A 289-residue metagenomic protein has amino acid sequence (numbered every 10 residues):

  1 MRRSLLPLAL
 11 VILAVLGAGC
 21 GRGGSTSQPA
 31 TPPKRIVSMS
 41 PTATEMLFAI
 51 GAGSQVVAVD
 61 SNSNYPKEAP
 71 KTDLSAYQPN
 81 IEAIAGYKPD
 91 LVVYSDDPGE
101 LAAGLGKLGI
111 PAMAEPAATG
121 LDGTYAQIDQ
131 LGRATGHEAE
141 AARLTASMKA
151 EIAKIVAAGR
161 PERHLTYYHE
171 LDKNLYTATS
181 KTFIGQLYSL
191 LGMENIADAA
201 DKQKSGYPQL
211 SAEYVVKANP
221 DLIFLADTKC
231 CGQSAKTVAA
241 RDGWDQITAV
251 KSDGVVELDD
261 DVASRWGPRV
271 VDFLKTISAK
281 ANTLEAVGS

Functional and structural regions predicted by a protein language model:
M1-A9: Bacterial N-terminal signal peptides that target proteins for export
V15-G19: C-terminal motif of bacterial Sec signal peptides marking the signal peptidase cleavage site
R22-S25, P29-R35, L101-Y176, A197-D198 (+3 more regions): Extracytoplasmic substrate-binding proteins
R35-D97, I110, M193-I196: A short, structured surface patch at a secondary-structure boundary
S40, D96-D97, A117, L171-K173 (+3 more regions): Short secondary-structure boundary segments
I81-P89, K107-L108, P208-N219: Short helices/loops that flank or line small-molecule/ion binding pockets
G99-K107, L222-R241: A ligand-binding cleft/hinge motif common to bilobed small-molecule-binding domains
G185-A197: Short helix-loop-beta junction
